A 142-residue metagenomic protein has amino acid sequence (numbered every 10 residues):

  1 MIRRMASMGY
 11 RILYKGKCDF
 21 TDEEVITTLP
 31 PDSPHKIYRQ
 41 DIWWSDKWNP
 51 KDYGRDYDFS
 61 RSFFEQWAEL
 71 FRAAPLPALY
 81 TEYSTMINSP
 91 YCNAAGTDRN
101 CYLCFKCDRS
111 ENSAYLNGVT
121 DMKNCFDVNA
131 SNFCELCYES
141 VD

Functional and structural regions predicted by a protein language model:
M1-D142: Long, distal/terminal scaffolding or interaction modules with repetitive or compositionally biased sequence
